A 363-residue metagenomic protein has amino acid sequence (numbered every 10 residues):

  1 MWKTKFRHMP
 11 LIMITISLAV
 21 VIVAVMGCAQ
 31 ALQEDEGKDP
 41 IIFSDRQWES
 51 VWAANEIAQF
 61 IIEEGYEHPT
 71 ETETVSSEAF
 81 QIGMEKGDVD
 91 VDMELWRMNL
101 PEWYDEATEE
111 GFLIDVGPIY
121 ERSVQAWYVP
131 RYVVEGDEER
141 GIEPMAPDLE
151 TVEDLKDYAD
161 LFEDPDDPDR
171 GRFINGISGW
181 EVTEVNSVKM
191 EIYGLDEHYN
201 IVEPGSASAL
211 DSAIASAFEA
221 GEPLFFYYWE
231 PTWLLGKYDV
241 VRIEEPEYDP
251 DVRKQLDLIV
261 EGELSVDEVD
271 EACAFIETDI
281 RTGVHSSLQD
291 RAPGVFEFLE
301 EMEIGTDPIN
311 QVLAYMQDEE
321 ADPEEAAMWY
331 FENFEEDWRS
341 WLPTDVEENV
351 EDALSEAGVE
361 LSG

Functional and structural regions predicted by a protein language model:
M1-P40, G358-G363: Short, low-complexity disordered leader/linker segments with a strong preference for bacterial N-terminal type II
D35-S50, H68-E73, R170-I174, L299: Short, well-ordered beta-strand elements
W48-E49, P69-E85, I201-A213: Short helix-initiation/N-cap motifs at beta->coil->alpha
S50, T183-E197, S208-D211, A215-G221 (+3 more regions): An extracytoplasmic/periplasmic, membrane-proximal ligand-sensing/linker region
N55, V75-F112, A213-S216, W233-Y238: Pocket-flanking alpha-helical
P101, D115-G117, I192-G194, N200-Q311: Flexible, solvent-exposed loop/hinge segments that line or gate ligand/substrate-binding clefts
L113-I174: A conserved helix-loop-strand patch within extracytoplasmic ligand-binding domains of the periplasmic binding
Q125-I142, T278-R291, V312-Y315: A bilobed periplasmic-binding-protein/Venus flytrap-type ligand-binding module shared by bacterial periplasmic
